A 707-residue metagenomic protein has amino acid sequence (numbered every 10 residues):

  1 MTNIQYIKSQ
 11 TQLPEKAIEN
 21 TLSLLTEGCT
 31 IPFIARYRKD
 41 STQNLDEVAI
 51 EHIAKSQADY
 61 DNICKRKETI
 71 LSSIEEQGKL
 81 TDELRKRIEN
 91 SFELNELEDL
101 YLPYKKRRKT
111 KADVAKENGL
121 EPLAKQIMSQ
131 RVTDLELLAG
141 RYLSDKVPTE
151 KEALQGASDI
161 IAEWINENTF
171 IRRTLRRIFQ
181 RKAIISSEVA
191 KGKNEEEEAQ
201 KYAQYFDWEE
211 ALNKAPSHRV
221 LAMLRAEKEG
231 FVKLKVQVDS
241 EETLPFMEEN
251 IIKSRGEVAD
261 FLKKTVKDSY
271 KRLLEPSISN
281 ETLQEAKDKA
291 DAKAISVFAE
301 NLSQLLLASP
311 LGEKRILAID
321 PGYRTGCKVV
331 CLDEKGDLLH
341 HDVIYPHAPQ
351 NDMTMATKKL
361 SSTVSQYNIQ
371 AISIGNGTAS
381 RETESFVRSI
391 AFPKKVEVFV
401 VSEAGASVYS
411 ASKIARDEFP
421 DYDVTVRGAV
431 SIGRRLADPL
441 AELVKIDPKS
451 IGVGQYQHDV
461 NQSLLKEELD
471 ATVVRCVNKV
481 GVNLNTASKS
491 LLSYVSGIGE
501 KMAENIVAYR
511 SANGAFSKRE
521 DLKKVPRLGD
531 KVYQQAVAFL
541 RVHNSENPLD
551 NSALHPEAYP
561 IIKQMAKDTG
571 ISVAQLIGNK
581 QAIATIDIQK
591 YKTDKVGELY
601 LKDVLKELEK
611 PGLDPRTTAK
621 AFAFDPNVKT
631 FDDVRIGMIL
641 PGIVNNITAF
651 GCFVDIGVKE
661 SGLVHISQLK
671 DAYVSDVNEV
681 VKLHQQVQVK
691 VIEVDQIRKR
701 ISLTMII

Functional and structural regions predicted by a protein language model:
M1-E19, T26: Generic start-of-chain signal for non-secretory N-termini
S23-T26, P103, V114-E117, A222-A226 (+16 more regions): Replace "in large, NTP-powered and nucleic-acid-processing enzymes" with "in large, NTP-powered factors and other
A49-H52, D59, I63-A318, R324-Y422 (+1 more regions): Duplex nucleic acid-engaging cores and interfaces of nucleic-acid transaction enzymes
D61-K79, E89, D417-A515, Q534-I561 (+3 more regions): Long, highly charged, low-complexity intrinsically disordered interaction regions that mediate electrostatic DNA/RNA
S73, R87, L100, A226-D239 (+3 more regions): Structured, non-catalytic alpha/beta "coupling" segments that mediate domain-domain communication and provide generic
R177-I184, I319-Y323, G377-E382, V401-V408 (+5 more regions): A glycine-rich phosphate-binding loop feature that marks nucleotide/adenosyl-phosphate handling sites
V542-I707: Single-stranded RNA-binding regions, centering on S1/OB-family and related RNA-binding modules
